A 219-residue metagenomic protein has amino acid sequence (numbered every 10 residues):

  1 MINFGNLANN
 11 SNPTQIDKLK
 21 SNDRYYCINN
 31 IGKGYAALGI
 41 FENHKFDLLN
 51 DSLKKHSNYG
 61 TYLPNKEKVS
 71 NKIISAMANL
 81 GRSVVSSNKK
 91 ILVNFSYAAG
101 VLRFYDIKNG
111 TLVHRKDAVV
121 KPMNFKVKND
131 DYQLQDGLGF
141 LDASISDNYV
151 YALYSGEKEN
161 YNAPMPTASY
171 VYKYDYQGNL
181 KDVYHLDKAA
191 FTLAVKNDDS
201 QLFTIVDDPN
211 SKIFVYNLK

Functional and structural regions predicted by a protein language model:
I2-N6, F46-S52, P166-L180, N217-L218: Beta-propeller blade signature
G5-S21, K55-A78, N109-Q135, D187-K188: Surface-exposed loop and turn segments in beta-propeller and other repeat-based domains that flank or scaffold
Y25-G32, I73-I91, F95, Q135-S146 (+1 more regions): Structural signature of eukaryotic scaffold interfaces centered on beta-propeller domains
Y35-A36, I91-L92, V150, L202: Hydrophobic beta-strand positions that form the internal "hydrophobic ladder" of WD40/Gbeta-like beta-propeller blades
L38, I73-I74, L92-F95, D131-Q133 (+1 more regions): Short consensus segments that form the blades of beta-propeller domains, in both extracellular/periplasmic
I40-F46, A98-V101, E157-N160, D208-S211: Short glycine/acidic-enriched loop and turn motifs that connect beta-strands
Q133-Y174: Loop/turn-rich, solvent-exposed surfaces of beta-rich toroidal or solenoidal domains
A194-K219: Blade-level signature of beta-propeller repeat domains, shared across WD40, Kelch, NHL, RCC1 and BNR/Asp-box propellers
